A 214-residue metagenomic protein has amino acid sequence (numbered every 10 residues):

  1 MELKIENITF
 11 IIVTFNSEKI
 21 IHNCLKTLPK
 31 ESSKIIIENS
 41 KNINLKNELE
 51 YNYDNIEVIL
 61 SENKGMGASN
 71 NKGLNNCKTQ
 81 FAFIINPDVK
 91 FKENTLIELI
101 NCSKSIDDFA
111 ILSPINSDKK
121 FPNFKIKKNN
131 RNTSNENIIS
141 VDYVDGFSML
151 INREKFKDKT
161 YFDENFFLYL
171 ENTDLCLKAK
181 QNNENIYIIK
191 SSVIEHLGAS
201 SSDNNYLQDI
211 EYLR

Functional and structural regions predicted by a protein language model:
I12-K30: Short, well-formed alpha-helical segments that are part of the catalytic scaffolds of diverse glycosyltransferases
L25-L60: Acidic donor-binding segment of Leloir-type glycosyltransferases
L60-C77: Glycine-rich, basic loop-to-helix element that forms the pyrophosphate-binding segment of sugar-nucleotide handling
A82: Short aromatic/hydrophobic "clamp" motif used to bind/position activated sugar donors
V89-F124: Conserved donor NDP-sugar-binding/catalytic core segment of glycosyltransferases
N132-E154, T173: A recurrent flexible, glycine/aromatic-enriched loop bordering the glycosyltransferase active site that acts as
L168-D174: Acidic donor-binding loop at a coil-to-helix junction in glycosyltransferase catalytic cores that engages
L177-R214: Active-site-adjacent helix/loop segment of glycosyltransferases that harbors family-specific signature motifs
